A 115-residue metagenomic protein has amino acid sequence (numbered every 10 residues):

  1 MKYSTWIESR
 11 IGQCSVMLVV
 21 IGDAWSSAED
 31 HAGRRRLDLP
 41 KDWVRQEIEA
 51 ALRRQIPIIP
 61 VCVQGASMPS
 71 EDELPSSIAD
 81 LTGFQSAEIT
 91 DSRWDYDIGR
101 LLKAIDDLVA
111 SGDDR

Functional and structural regions predicted by a protein language model:
M1-K2: Short gly/ser/thr-rich secondary-structure transition/capping motifs
T5, S9-Q13, D23-R115: C-terminal interaction surface of TIR/SEFIR-family domains
